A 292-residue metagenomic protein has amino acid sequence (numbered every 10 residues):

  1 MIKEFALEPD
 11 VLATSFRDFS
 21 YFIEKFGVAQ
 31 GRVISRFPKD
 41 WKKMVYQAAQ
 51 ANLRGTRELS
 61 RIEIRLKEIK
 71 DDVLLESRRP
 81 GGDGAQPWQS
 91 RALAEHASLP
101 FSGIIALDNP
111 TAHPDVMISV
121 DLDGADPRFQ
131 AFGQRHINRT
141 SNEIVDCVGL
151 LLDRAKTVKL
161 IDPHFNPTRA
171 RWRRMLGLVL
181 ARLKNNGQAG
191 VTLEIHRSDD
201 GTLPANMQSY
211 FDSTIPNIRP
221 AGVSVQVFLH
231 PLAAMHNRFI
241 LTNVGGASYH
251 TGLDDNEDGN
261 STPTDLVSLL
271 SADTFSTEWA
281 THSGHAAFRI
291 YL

Functional and structural regions predicted by a protein language model:
M1-S141, R173-L292: PLD/PLD-like phosphodiesterase catalytic module centered on the HKD motif
S141-G149: Short, charged beta->alpha transition segments
L151-A155: Secondary-structure "cap/kink" motif recognition
N166-A170: Acidic-and-aromatic substrate-binding clefts and catalytic sites of carbohydrate-active enzymes
